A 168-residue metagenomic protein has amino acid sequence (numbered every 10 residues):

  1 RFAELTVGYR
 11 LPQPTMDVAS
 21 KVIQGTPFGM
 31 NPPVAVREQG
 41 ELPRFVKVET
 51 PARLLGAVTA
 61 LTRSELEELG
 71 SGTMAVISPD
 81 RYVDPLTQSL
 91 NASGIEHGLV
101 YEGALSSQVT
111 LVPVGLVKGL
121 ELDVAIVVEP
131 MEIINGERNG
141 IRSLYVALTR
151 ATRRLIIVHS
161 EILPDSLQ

Functional and structural regions predicted by a protein language model:
R1-F2, G40-P43, S107, L120-V124 (+1 more regions): Short glycine-/polar-rich loops that comprise or flank the Walker A/P-loop and associated switch/sensor motifs
R1-V48: Conserved coupling/interface region of RecA-like P-loop/ASCE motor cores
G8-T15, R81-Y82, V117, M131-I134 (+1 more regions): Conserved nucleotide-binding/hydrolysis micro-motifs of P-loop NTPases
V18-V22, V58-L61, S143-L144: Structural preference for long, well-ordered alpha-helical segments in enzyme cores
S20, V117, A125, V146-T149: P-loop NTPase Walker
M30, Y82-Q88, L163-L167: Short, charged/polar "capping" segments at the starts of alpha-helices and the immediately preceding loops
P51-L120, I126-N135: Conserved helicase/translocase motor-coupling segment
V128-Q168: C-terminal accessory regions
